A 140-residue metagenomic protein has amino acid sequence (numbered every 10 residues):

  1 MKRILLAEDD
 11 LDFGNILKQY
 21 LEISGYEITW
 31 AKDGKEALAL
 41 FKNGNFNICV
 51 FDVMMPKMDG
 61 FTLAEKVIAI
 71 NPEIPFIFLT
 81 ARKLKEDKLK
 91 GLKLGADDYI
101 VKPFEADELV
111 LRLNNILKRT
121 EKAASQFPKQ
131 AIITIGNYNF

Functional and structural regions predicted by a protein language model:
R3, L117-F140: Short, Lys/Arg-enriched segments at the junction into DNA-binding effector domains of transcriptional regulators
D10-T29: Two-component/phosphorelay signaling modules centered on CheY-like receiver
W30-I48: Acidic, metal-coordinating helix/loop segments flanking the phosphotransfer/catalytic sites of two-component signaling
V53-M55: Receiver (REC) domain active-site loop signature in two-component systems and cognate sites in sensor histidine kinases
L84, F104-L117: C-terminal output helix
